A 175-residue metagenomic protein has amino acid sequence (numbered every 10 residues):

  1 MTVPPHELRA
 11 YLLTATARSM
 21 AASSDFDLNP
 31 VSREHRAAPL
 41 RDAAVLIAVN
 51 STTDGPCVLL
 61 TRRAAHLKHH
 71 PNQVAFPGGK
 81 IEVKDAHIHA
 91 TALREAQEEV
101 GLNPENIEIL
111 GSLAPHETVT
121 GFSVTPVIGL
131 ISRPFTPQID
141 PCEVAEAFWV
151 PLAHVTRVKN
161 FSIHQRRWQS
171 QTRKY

Functional and structural regions predicted by a protein language model:
M1-A75, K80-Q138, V144, A153 (+1 more regions): N-terminal leader/linker segments that precede catalytic domains of diphosphate-processing enzymes
A147: Amphipathic alpha-helical interface segments
L152-F161: Surface-exposed, gly/pro-biased binding rims or lids
